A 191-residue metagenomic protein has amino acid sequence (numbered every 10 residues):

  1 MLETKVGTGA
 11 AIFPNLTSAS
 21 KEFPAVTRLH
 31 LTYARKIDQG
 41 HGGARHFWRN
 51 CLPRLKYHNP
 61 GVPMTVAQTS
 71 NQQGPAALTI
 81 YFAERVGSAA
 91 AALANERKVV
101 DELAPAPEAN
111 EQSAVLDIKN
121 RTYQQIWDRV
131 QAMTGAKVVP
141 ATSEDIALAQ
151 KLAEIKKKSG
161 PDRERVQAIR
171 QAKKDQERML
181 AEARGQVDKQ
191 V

Functional and structural regions predicted by a protein language model:
M1-I37: N-terminal "first-domain core" detector
T4-G9, R163-R170, K174-E177: Basic, mixed-charge low-complexity alpha-helical segments
E22-A25, K56-H58, N71-G74, P107-N110: Intrinsically disordered, low-complexity regulatory regions enriched in Ser/Pro/Gly/Thr and acidic residues
F23, Q39-G43, K56, V115-T122: Short amphipathic alpha-helical molecular recognition features
H30-D101: Compact, well-ordered interaction domains used in eukaryotic information-processing assemblies
G61-T69, P140-Q150, Q190: Short glycine-rich, low-complexity/disordered patches
A89-A172: Helix-rich interaction surfaces within compact, conserved domain-sized segments that mediate assembly or partner
K173-V191: Charged, low-complexity alpha-helical linker segments
